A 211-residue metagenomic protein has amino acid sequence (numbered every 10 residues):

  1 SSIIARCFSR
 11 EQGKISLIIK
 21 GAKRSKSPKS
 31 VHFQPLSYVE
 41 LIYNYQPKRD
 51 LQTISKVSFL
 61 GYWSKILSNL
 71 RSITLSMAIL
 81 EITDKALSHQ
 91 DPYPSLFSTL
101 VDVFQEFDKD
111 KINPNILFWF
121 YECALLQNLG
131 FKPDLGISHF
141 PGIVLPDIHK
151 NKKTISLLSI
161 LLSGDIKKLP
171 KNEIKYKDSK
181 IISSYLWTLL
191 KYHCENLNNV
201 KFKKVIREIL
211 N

Functional and structural regions predicted by a protein language model:
S1, F8-N211: Non-catalytic alpha-helical scaffolds and adjoining flexible linkers that form interface surfaces for assembly
